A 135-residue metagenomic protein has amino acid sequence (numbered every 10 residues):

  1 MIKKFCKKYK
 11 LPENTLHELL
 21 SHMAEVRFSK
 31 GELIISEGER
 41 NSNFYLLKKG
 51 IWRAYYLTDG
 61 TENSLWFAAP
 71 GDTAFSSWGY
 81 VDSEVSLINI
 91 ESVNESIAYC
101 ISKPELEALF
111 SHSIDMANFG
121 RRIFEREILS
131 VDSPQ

Functional and structural regions predicted by a protein language model:
M1-Q135: Cytosolic regulatory regions built on CNB/CRP/Popeye-like sensor folds
